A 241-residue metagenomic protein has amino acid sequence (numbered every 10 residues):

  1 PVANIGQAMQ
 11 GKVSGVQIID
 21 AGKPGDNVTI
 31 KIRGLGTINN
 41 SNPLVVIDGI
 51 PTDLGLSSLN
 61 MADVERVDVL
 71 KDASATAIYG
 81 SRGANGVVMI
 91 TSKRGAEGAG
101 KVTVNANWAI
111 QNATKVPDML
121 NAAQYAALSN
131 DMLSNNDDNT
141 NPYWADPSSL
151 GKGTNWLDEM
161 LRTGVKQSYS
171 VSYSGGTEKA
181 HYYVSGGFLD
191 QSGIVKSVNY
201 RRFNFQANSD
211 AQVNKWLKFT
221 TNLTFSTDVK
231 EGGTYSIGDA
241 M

Functional and structural regions predicted by a protein language model:
P1-D228, G233, I237: Short, small/polar-rich motifs associated with maturation and membrane association, primarily at protein termini
D239-M241: Replace "related TpsB outer-membrane translocases also match" with "some related outer-membrane beta-barrels such as
